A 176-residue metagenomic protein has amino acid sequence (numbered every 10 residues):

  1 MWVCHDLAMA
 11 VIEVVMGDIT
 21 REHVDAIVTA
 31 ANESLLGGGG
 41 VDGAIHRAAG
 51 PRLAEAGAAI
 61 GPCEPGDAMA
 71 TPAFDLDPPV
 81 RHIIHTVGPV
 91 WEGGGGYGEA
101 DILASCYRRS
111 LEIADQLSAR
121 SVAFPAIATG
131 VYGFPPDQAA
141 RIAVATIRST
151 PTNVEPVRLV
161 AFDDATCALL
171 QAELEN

Functional and structural regions predicted by a protein language model:
M1-N176: Macrodomain-like recognition of ADP-ribose-binding/processing modules
